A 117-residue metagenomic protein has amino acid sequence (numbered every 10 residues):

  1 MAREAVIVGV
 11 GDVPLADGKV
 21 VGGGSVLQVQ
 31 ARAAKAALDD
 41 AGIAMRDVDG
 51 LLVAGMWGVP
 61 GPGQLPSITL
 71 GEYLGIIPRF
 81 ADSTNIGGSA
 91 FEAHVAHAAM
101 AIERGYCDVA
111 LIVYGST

Functional and structural regions predicted by a protein language model:
M1-N85, M100-R104, L111-T117: Conserved "HGTGT" condensation-loop signature of ketosynthase/thiolase-family condensing enzymes that catalyze
G87-A90: Short helix-initiation/N-cap motifs at beta->coil->alpha
H97: Active-site signature of alpha/beta-hydrolase-fold catalytic machinery across serine- and Asp/Cys-nucleophile hydrolases
